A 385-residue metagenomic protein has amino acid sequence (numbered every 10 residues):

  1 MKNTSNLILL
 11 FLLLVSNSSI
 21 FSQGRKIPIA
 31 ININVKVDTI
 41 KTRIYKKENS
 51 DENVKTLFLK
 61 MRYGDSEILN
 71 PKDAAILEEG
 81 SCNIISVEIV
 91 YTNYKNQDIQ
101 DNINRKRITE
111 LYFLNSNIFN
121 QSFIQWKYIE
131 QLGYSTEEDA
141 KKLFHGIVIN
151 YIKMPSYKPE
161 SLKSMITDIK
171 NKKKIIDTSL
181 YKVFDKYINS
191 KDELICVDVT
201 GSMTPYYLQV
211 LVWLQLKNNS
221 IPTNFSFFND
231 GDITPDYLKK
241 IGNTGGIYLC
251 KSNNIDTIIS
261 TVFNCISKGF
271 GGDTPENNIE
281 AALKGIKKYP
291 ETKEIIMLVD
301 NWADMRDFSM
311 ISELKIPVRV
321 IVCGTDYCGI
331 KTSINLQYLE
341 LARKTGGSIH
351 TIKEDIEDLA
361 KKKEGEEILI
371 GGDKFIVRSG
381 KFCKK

Functional and structural regions predicted by a protein language model:
M1-I27: Bacterial Sec-dependent N-terminal signal peptides
N49-A74, W126-T136, G242-E294, W302-M305 (+1 more regions): Von Willebrand factor
G64-L69, I76, D98-T109, N301-T345 (+1 more regions): VWA/integrin I-like adhesion module and closely mimicked acidic/polar interface patches used
D73-S81, K141-L194, M203-L208, L216-P222: Acidic, polar low-complexity linker/tail segments
I85-D101, S122-G133, N189-G246, E294-L298: Von Willebrand factor
T92, V197-T200, A282, P290-M305 (+2 more regions): DG-centered beta-turn motif at the end of beta-strands
K191, N219-N224, Y289-I295, E313-R319 (+1 more regions): Loop/turn elements at helix/coil->beta-strand transitions in domains of secreted/extracellular proteins
I349-K385: C-terminal "exit" segments of structured domains
